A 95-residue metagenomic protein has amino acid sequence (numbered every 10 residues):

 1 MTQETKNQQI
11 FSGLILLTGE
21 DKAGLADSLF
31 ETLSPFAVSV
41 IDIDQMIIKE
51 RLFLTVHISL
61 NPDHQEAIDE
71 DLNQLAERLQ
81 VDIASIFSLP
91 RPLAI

Functional and structural regions predicted by a protein language model:
M1-I95: A conserved regulatory-domain signal marking ACT and ACT-like small-molecule sensing domains and adjacent regulatory
